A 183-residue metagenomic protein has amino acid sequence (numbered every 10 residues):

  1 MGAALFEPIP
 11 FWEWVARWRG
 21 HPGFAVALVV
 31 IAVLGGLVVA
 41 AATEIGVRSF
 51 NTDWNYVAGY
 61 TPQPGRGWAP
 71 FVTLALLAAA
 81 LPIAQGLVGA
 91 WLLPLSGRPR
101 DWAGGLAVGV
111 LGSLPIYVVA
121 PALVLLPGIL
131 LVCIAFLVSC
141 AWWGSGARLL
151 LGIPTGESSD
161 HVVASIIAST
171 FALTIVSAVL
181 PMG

Functional and structural regions predicted by a protein language model:
M1-R100: Selected alpha-helical membrane-embedding segments in polytopic membrane proteins
A90-L180: Hydrophobic alpha-helical transmembrane segments and adjacent short intramembrane/lumenal linkers of inner/organellar
